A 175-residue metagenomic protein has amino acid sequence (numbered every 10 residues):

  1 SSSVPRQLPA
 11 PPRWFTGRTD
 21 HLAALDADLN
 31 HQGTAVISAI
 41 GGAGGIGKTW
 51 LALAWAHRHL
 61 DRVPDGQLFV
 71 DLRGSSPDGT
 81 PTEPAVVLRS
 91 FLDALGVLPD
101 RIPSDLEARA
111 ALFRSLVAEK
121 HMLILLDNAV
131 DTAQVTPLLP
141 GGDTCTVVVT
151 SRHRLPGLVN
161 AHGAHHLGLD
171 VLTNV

Functional and structural regions predicted by a protein language model:
S1-D127, D143-S151, H162-T173: Walker A/P-loop phosphate-binding element recognition
A129-P137, G142, L158-A161: Conserved ATPase-coupling elements of RecA-like P-loop NTPase cores
R154-G157, V175: Short gly/pro/ser/thr-enriched loop/turn and capping motifs at secondary-structure boundaries
